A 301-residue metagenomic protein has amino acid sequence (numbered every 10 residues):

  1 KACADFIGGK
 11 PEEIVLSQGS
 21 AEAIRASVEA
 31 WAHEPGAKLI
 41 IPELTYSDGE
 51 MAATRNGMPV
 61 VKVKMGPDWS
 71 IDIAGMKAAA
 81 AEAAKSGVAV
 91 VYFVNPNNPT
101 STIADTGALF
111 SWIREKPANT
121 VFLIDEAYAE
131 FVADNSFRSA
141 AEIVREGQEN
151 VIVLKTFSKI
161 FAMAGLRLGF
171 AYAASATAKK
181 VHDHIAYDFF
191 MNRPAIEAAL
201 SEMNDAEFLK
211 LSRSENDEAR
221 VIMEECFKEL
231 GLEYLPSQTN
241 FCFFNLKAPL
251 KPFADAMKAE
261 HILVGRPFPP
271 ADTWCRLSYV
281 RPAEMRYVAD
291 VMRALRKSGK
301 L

Functional and structural regions predicted by a protein language model:
K1-A2, S17-Q18, P96, M191 (+1 more regions): A structural motif shared across PLP-dependent enzymes of the aminotransferase-like
K1-K38, N56: Phosphate-binding glycine-rich loop
K10-I14, A37-K38, N119, E126 (+1 more regions): Short acidic capping loops at alpha-helix termini that bridge into adjacent secondary structure
P42-E43, K62-P67, P267-F268: Short beta->alpha connector loops at strand-helix junctions that form conserved, small/polar/Pro-enriched
P67-N135: Active-site phosphate-binding strand-loop segment of PLP-dependent enzymes
N150-L235: PLP-dependent aminotransferase class I/II
D217, F227-E260, Y279: Conserved PLP-binding catalytic core of the aspartate aminotransferase-like
A256-E260, F268-L301: PLP-dependent enzyme catalytic core of the Aspartate aminotransferase-like
